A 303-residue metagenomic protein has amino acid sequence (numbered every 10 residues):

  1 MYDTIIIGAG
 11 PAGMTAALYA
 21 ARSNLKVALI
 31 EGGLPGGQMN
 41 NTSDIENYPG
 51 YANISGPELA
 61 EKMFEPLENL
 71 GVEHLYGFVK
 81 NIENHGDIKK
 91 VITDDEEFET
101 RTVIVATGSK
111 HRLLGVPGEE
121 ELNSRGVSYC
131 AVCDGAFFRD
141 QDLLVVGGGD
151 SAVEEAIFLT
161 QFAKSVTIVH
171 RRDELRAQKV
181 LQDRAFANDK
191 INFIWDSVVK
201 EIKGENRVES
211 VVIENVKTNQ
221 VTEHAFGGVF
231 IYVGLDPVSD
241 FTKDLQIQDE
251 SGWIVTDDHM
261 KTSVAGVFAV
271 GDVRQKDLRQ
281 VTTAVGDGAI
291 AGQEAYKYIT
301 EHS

Functional and structural regions predicted by a protein language model:
M1-I7, H74-Q141, V221, F230 (+2 more regions): FAD-binding core/adjacent interface of flavoenzyme oxidoreductases
Y2-L70, V153-Q178, I194, Q248: Beta1-alpha1 glycine-rich phosphate/pyrophosphate-binding loop at the start of Rossmann-like nucleotide-binding domains
G10-P11, L34, S109-H111, D150-S151 (+1 more regions): Residue-level detector of alpha-helix initiation sites
A17-L18, N41, G115-G118, A156-F158 (+3 more regions): Short amphipathic alpha-helical segments
Q38, T100, L113-L114, V153-E154 (+4 more regions): Glycine/Thr-rich phosphate-binding loops of Rossmann-like dinucleotide-binding domains
L67-I92, E97-F98, Q161-D258, K297-S303: A Rossmann-like FAD-binding core segment of flavoenzymes
G115, E120-F137, V233-T283, D287 (+1 more regions): FAD-site-proximal beta/loop scaffold in flavoenzymes
D134-T160: Conserved FAD-binding catalytic core of PHBH/FMO-like flavoproteins
